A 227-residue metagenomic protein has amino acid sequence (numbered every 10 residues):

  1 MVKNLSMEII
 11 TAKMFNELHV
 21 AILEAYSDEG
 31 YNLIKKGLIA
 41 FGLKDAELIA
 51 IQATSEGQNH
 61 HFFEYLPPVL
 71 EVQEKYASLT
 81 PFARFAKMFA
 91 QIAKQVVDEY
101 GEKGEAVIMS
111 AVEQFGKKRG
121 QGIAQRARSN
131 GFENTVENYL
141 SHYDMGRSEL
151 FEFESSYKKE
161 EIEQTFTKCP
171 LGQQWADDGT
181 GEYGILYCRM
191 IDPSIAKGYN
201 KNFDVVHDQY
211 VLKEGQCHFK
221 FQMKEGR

Functional and structural regions predicted by a protein language model:
M1-E161, P170-Y187, K197-G198, F203-C217 (+1 more regions): N-terminal accessory segment detector
M190-I191: A recognition module on extended beta-rich or small alphabeta surfaces enriched in W/G with H and D/E
S194: Ligand-binding pocket scaffold of soluble enzyme catalytic domains
